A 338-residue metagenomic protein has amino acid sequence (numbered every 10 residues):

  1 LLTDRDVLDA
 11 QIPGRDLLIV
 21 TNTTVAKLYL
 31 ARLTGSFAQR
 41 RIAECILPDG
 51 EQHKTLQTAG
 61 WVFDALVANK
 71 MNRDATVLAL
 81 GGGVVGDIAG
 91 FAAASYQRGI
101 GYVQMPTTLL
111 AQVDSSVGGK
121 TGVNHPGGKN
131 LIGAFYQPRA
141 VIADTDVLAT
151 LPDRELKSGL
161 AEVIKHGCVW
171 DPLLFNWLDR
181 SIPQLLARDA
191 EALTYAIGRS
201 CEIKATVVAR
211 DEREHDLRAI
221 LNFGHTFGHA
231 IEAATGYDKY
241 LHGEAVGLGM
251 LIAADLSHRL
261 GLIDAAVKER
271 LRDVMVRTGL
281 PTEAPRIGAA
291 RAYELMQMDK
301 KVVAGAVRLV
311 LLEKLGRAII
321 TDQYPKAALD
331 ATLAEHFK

Functional and structural regions predicted by a protein language model:
L1-T76: ATP/NTP phosphate-donor binding region
Q11-I12, K70-N72, S95-Q97, N124-H125 (+5 more regions): Solvent-exposed alpha-helices and their adjacent loops that cap or buttress functional pockets in soluble metabolic
L18, A161-V163, L262-K338: C-terminal charged capping/lid subdomain of soluble metabolic enzymes
V84-F91, Q112-V113, H229-A230: Short glycine/serine/threonine-rich phosphate/pyrophosphate-binding segments that cradle anionic phosphate groups
I88-G99, A234-T235, D255: Alpha-helix C-terminal capping segments
F91-Q184: A glycine/threonine-rich phosphate-anchoring loop and its flanking beta-alpha core in nucleotide/phosphate-binding
N176-A290: Active-site segments that bind and position negatively charged phosphate/pyrophosphate groups
